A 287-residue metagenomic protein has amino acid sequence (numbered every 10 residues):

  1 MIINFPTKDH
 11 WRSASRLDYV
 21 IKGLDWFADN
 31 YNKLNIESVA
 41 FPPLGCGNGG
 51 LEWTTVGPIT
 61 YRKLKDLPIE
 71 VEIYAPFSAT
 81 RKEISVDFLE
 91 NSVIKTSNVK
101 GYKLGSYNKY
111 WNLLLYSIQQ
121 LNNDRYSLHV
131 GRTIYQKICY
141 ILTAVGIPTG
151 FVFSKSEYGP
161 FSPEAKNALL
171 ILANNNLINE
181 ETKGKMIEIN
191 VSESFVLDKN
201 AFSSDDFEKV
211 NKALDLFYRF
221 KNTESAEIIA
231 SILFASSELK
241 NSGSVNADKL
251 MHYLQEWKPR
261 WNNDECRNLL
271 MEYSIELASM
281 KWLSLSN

Functional and structural regions predicted by a protein language model:
M1-W11: Short, basic/glycine-rich phosphate-binding loops at helix/coil junctions that contact nucleotide phosphates
N4, E72, L233: Residues in well-ordered beta-strands of folded domains
D9-K100, L104: Phosphate/ribose-phosphate-bearing ligand recognition and processing surfaces, centered on ADP-ribose/NAD(+/P+) systems
F77-N287: Domain-edge interaction signal
